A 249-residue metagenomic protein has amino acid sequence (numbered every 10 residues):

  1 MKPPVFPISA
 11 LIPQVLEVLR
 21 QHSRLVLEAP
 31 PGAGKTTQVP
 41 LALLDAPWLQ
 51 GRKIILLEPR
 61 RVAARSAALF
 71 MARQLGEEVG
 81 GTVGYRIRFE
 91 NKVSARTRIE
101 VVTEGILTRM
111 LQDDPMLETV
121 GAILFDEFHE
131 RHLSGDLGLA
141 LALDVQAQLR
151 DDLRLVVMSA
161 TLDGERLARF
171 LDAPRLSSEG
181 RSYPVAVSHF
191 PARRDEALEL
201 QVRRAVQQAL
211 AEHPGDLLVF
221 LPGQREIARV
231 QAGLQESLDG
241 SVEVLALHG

Functional and structural regions predicted by a protein language model:
M1-G249: P-loop NTPase motor module signature
